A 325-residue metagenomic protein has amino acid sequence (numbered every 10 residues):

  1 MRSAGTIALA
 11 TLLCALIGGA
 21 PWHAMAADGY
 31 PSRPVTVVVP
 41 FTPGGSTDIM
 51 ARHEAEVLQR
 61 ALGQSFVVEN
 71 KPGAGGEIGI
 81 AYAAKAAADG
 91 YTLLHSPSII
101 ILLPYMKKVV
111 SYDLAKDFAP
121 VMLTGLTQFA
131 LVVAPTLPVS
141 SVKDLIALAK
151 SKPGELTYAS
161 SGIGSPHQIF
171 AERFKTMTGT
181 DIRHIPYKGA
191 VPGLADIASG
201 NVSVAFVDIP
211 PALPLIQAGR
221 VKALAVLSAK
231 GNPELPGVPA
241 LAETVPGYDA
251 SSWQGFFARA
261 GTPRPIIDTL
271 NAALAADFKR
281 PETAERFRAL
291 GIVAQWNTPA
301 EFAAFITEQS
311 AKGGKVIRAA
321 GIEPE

Functional and structural regions predicted by a protein language model:
M1-A4: Positively charged n-region of N-terminal signal peptides that target proteins for export
A8-A20: Bacterial N-terminal signal peptides
M25-K116, E155, T176-S203, L215 (+3 more regions): N-terminal (or domain-start) structured segment
S32-P34, M177, Q217, R264-E325: An extracytoplasmic/periplasmic, membrane-proximal ligand-sensing/linker region
K85-Y91, Y105-P192, A240-L241, P246 (+1 more regions): Hinge/capping helix and adjacent helix->loop/strand transition within the periplasmic-binding protein
H95-I100, S160, A190, V207-A212 (+3 more regions): Beta->alpha turn/N-cap motifs
I100-V109, R173-M177, V204-G237: A ligand-binding cleft/hinge motif common to bilobed small-molecule-binding domains
